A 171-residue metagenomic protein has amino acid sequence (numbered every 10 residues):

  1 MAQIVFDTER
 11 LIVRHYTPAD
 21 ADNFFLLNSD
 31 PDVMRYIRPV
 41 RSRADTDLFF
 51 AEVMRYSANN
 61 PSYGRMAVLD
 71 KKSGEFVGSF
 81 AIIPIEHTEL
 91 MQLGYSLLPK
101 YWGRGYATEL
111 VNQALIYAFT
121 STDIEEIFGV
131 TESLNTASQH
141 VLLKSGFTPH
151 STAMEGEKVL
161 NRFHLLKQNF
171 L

Functional and structural regions predicted by a protein language model:
M1-R35, L69-L171: Acyl-donor (CoA/ACP) binding surface of acyl/acetyltransferases
D32-V53: Conserved GNAT-fold acetyl-CoA-binding loop/helix
R41-D45, G64, L134: Short, conserved alpha-helical segments within structured domains
S42, N59-S62, I127, T152: Secondary-structure boundary/capping residues
M54-A67: A short helix-loop-beta-strand connector motif used in the catalytic cores of GNAT acetyltransferases and, in some
